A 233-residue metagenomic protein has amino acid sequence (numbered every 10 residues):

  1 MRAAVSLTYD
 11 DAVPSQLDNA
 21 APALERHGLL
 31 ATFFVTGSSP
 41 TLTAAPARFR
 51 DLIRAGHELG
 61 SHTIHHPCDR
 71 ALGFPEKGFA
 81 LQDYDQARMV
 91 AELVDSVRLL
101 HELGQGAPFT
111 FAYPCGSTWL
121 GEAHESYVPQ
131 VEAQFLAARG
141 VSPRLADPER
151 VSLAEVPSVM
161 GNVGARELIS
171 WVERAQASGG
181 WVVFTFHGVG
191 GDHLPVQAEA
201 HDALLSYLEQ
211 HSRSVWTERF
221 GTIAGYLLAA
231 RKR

Functional and structural regions predicted by a protein language model:
M1: Short basic/glycine-enriched coil/helix segment immediately N-terminal to the Walker B
A4, E92, A200: Charged catalytic carboxylate motif
A4-T8, L17, A21-A44, R50-D69 (+5 more regions): Short, well-structured secondary-structure segments
D11-S15, D83-V90, P195, E199: Soluble non-cytosolic domains of exported or imported proteins
D11-V13, G37, C115-S117, M160 (+1 more regions): Short, flexible loop/turn elements at secondary-structure junctions
S15-D18, A224: Short, well-ordered alpha-helical microsegments
N19, L24, P40-A44, C68-I169: Catalytic domains of cell-wall/extracellular-matrix polysaccharide-remodeling enzymes, centered on de-N-acetylation
R26, A31, V35, P40-T41 (+4 more regions): C-terminal domain-boundary segment and adjacent tail
